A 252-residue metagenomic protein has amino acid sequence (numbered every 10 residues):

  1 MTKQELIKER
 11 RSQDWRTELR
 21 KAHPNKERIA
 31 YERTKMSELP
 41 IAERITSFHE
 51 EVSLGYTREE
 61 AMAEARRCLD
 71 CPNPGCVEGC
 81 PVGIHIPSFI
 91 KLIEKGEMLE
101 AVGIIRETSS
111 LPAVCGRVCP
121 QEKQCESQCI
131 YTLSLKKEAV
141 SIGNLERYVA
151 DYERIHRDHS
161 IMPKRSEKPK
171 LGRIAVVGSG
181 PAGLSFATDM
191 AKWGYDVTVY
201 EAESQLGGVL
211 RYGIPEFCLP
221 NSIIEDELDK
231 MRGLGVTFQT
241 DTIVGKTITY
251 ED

Functional and structural regions predicted by a protein language model:
M1-K170: Ferredoxin-type iron-sulfur electron-transfer modules and their immediate structural context
I29-L54, G83-K95, I105-R106, K137-G143 (+1 more regions): Beta1-alpha1 glycine-rich phosphate/pyrophosphate-binding loop at the start of Rossmann-like nucleotide-binding domains
T249-D252: Short, intrinsically disordered, charge-balanced linker/junction segments flanking boundaries in proteins
